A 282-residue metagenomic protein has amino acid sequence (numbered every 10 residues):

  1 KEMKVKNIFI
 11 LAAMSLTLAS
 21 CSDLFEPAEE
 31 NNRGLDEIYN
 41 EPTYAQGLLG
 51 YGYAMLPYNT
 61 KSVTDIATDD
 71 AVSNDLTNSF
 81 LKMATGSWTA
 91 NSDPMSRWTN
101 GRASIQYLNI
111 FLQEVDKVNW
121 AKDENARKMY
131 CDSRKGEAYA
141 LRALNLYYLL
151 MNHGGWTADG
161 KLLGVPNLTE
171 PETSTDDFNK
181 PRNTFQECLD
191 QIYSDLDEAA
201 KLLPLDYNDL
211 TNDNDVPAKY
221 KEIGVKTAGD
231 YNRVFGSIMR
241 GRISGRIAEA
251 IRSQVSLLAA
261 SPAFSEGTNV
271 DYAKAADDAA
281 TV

Functional and structural regions predicted by a protein language model:
K1-N31: Bacterial Sec-dependent N-terminal signal peptides
C21-T68, N125: Membrane-proximal, proline-rich intrinsically disordered regions
D23-L24, E249-L257: Surface-exposed extracellular loop regions of Gram-negative outer-membrane beta-barrel proteins
E41, Q46-G47, S79-W156, T173-D190 (+1 more regions): Conserved, well-structured interaction surfaces
R182, D206-S237: Surface-exposed intrinsically disordered loops and tails
A250, A259-D277: Acidic, serine/threonine/proline-rich low-complexity intrinsically disordered regions
